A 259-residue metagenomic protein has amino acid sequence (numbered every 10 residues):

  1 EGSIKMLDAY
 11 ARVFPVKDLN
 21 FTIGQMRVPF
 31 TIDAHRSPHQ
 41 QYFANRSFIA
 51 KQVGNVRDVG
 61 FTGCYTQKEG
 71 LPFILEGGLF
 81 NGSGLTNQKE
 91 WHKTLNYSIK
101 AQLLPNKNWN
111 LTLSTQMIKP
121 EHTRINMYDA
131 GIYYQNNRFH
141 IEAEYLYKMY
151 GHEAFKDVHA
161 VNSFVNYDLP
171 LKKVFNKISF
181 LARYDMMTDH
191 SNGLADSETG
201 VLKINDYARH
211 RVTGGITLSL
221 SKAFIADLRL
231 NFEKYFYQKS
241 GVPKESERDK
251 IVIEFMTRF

Functional and structural regions predicted by a protein language model:
E1-G82, K93-L95, Q102-N110, F164-N166 (+1 more regions): Outer membrane beta-barrel
Y10-R12, T22, A34-R36, L111-F259: Outer-membrane beta-barrel pore domains
G82-G84, K148: A broad detector of the eukaryotic-type serine/threonine protein kinase catalytic domain
N87-H92: Active-site cleft segment of glycoside hydrolase catalytic domains centered on the general acid/base Glu
Y97-K100, Y128: Short, hydrophobic/aromatic alpha-helical segments in well-folded domains
